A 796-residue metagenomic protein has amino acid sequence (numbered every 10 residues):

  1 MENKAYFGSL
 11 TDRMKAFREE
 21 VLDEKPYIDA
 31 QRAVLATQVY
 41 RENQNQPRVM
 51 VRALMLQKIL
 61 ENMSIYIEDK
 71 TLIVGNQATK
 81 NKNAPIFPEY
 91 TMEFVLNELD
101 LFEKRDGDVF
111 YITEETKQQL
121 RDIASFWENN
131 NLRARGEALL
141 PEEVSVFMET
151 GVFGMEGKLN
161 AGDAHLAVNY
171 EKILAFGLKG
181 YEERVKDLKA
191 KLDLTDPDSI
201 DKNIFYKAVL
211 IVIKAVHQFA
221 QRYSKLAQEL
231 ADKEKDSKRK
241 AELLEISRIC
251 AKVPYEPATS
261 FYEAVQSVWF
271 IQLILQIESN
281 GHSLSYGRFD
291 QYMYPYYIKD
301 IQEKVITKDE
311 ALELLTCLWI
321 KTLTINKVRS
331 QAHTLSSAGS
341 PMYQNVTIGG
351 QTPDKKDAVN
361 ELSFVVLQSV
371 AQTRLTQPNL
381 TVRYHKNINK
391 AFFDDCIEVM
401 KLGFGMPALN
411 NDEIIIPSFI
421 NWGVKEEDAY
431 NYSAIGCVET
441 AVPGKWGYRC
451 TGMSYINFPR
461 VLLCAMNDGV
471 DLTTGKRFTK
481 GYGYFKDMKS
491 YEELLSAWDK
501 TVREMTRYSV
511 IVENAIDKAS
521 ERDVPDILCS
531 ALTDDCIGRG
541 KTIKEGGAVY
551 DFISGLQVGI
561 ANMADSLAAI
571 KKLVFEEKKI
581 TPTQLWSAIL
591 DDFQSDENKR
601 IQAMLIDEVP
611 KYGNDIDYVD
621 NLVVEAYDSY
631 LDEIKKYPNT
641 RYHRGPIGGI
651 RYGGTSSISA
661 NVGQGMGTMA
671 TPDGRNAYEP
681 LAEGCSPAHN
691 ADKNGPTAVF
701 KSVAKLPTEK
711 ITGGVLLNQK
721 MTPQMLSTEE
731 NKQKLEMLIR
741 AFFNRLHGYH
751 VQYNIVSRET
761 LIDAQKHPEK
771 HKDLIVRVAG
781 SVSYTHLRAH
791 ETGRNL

Functional and structural regions predicted by a protein language model:
E2-Y206, E242-L787, R794: Conserved catalytic cores of very large enzyme subunits
K202, Y206-K233, S237-A251: Metallocofactor- and cofactor-centric catalytic cores in central/energy metabolism, strongly enriched
